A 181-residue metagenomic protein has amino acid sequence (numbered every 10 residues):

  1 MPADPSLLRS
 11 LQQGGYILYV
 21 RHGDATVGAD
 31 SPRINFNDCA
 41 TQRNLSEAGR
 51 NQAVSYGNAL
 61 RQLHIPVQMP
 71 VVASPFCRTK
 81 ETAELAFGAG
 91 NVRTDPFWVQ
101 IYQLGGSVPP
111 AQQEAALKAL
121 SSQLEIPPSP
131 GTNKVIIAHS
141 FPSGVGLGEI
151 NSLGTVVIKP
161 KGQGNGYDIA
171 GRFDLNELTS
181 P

Functional and structural regions predicted by a protein language model:
M1-P96, I101-G105, G148-P181: Active-site-proximal alpha-helix that buttresses catalytic centers in soluble enzyme cores
G15-I17, T132-A138: Generic beta-sheet signal
R50, E114-L117: Non-membrane alpha-helical structural segments and their capping/turn regions in soluble enzymes
G106-A115: Short, surface-exposed amphipathic charged segments that create phosphate/polyanion-binding patches used for binding
A116-P127: A short, acidic, amphipathic alpha-helical segment used as a generic capping/interface helix at domain edges
I126-G131, P160-G164: A short, structured loop/turn motif at beta-sheet edges
